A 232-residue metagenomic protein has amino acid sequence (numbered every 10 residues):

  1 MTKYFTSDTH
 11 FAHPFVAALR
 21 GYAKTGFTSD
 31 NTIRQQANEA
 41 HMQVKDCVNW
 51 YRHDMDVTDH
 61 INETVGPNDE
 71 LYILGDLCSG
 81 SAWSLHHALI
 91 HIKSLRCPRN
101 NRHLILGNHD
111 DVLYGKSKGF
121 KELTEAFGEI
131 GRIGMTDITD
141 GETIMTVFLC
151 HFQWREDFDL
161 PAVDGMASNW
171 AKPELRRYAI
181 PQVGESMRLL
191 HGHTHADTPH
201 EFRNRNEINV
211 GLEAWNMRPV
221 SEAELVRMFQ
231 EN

Functional and structural regions predicted by a protein language model:
T2, F11, F15-I138: Core catalytic region of metal-dependent phosphoesterases/phosphodiesterases, especially metallo-beta-lactamase-like
T6-S7, L71-D76, R102-N108, L149-C150 (+2 more regions): Active-site neighborhood of phospho(di)ester-bond hydrolases with catalytic His/Asp-centered motifs
H10-A17, C78-A82, N108-K116, R155-F158 (+2 more regions): Active-site environment of divalent metal-dependent phosphoester hydrolases
E125-N232: Conserved beta-sheet core of the metallophosphoesterase superfamily
